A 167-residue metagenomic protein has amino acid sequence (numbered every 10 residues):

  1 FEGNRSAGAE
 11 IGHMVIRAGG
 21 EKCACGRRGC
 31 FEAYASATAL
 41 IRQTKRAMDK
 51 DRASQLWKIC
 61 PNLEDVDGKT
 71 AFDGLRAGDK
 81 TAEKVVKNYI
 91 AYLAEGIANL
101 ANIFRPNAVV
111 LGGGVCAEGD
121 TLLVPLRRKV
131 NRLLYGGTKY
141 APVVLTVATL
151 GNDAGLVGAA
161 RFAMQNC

Functional and structural regions predicted by a protein language model:
F1-S6: Hydrophobic alpha-helical segments and helix pairs
A7-I16: Short, intrinsically disordered, charge-biased short linear motifs at domain edges
V15-K22, R27-C167: ATP-binding/phosphotransfer module of carbohydrate and carboxylate kinases, centering on a glycine-rich
